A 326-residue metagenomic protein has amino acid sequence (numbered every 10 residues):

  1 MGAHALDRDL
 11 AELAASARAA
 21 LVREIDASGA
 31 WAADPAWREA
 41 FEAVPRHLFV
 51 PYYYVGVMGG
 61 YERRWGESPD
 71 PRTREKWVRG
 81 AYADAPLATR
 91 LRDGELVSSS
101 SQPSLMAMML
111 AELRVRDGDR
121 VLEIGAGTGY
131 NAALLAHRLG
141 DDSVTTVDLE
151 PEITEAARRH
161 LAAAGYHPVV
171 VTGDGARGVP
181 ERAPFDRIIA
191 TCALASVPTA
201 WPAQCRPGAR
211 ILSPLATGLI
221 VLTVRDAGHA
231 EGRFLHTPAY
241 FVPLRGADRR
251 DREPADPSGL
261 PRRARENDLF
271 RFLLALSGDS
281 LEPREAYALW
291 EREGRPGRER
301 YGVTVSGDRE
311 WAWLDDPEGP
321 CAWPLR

Functional and structural regions predicted by a protein language model:
G2-A17, G218-R326: SAM/dcSAM-binding transferase cores
G2-L122, N131, I153-E155, L314 (+1 more regions): Class I SAM-dependent transferase core
A3-W31, F185-R187, T191, A195-P198 (+2 more regions): Conserved, well-structured beta-alpha core segment at the onset of a catalytic domain
L21, Y82, L135, V170 (+2 more regions): Generic structural hydrophobic/aromatic packing signal, biased to beta-strands
V55-G60, G127, R206, L219: Residue-level signal for alpha-helical context at structural boundaries
G56, P151, R177, G218 (+1 more regions): Residue-level detector of flexible, active-site-proximal loop/helix-junction positions within diverse enzyme catalytic
S98-P214, T223: Conserved nucleotide-cofactor-binding alpha/beta core module
